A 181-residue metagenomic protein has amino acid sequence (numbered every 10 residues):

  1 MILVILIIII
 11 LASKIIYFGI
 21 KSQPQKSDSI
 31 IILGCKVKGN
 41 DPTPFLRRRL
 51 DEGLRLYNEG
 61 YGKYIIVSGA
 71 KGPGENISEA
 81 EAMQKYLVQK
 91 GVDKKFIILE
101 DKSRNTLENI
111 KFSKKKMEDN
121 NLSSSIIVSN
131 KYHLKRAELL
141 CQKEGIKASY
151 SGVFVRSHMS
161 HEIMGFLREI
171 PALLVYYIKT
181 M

Functional and structural regions predicted by a protein language model:
M1, Q89, N121, T180-M181: Short, Lys/Arg-enriched, disordered terminal segments
M1-L11: Hydrophobic membrane-insertion alpha-helices, especially the h-region of bacterial N-terminal signal peptides
L11-F166: A structural signal for short, hydrophobic/glycine-enriched beta-strand patches
E162-M181: A transmembrane-helix-recognition feature enriched in membrane-embedded lipid enzymes and envelope glyco-/phospholipid
